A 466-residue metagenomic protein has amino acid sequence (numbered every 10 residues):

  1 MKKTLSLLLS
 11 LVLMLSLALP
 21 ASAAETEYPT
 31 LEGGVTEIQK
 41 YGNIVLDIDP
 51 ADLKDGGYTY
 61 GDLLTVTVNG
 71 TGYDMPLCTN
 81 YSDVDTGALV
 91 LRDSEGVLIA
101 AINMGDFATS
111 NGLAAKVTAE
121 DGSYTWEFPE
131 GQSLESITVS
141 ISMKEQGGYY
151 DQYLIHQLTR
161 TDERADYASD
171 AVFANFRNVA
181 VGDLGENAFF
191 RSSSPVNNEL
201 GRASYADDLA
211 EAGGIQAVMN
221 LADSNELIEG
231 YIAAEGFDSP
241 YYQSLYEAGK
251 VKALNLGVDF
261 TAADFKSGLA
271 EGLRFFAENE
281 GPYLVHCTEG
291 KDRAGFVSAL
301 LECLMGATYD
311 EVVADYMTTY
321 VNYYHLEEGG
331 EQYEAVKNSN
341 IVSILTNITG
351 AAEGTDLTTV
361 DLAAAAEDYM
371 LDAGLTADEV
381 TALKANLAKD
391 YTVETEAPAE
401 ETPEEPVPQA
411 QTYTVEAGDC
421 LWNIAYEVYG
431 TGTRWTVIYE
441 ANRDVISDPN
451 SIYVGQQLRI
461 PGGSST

Functional and structural regions predicted by a protein language model:
M1, S22-A23, T395-Q409, T466: Intrinsically disordered, low-complexity repeat and linker tracts
M1-L9: Positively charged n-region of N-terminal signal peptides that target proteins for export
L8-S16: Bacterial N-terminal signal peptides
L13, E95, D121-Y283, V297-T402: Cys-dependent protein tyrosine phosphatase-like superfamily
L15-E25: Sec-dependent signal peptide cleavage junction
E25-S123, S136: Long, compositionally biased stretches
P406-G432, Q456, S465: Primarily a LysM-type cell-wall glycan-binding module
E427, T431-T466: Extracellular LysM carbohydrate-binding repeats and other cell-envelope/extracellular binding modules
